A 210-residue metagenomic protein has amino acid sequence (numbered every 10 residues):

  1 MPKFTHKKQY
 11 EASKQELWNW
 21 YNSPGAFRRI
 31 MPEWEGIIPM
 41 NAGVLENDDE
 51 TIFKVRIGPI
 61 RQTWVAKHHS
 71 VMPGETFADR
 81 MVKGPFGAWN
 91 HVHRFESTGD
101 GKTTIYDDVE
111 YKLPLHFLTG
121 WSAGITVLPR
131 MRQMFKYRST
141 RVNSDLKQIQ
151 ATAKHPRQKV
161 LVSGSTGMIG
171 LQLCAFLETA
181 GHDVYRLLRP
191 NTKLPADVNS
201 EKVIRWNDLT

Functional and structural regions predicted by a protein language model:
M1-E46: Hydrophobic ligand-binding cavity/cleft-lining segments
R28, E33, G43, I52-T104 (+1 more regions): Hydrophobic-ligand binding "helix-grip"
T103, R157-Q158: Nucleotide donor/acceptor-binding cores
L113-P156: A conserved amphipathic terminal alpha-helix motif
V160-A180: N-terminal Rossmann NAD(P)H-binding glycine-rich loop of SDR-like oxidoreductase domains
V184: Short beta-strand element of Class I
L187-T192: N-terminal Rossmann-fold cofactor-binding loop
N199-T210: Conserved Rossmann-fold cofactor-binding substructure of NAD(P)-dependent oxidoreductases
